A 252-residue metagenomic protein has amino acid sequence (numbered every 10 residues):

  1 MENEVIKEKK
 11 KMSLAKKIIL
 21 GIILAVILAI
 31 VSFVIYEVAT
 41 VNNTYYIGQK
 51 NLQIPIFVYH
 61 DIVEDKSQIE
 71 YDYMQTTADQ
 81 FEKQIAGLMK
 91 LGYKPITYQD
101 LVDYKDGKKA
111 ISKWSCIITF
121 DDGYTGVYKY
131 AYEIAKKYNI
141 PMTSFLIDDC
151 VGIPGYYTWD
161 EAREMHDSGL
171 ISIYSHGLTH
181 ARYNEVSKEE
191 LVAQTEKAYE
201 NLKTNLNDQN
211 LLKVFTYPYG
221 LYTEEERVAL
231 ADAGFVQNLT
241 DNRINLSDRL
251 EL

Functional and structural regions predicted by a protein language model:
M1-K17: N-terminal Lys/Arg-rich, disordered targeting/topogenic segments
K17-C116: N-terminal pre-catalytic segment of deacetylase/amide-hydrolase enzymes
L52-Q75, S112-C116, T125-Y130, K136-E225 (+1 more regions): Metal-dependent polysaccharide deacetylase catalytic core of the NodB/CE4 family, i.e., the active-site-bearing domain
Q80, G87, E133-K137, E164 (+1 more regions): Alpha-helical scaffold elements within enzyme catalytic domains, especially in hydrolases
Y93, I140, F235: Short phosphate-binding/catalytic loops that engage adenosine nucleotides
D121-D122: Noncatalytic alpha-helical scaffolds and linker/capping helices
R227, A231, F235, T240-L252: Extracytoplasmic/luminal low-complexity segments enriched in Pro/Gly and acidic/polar residues that act as flexible
